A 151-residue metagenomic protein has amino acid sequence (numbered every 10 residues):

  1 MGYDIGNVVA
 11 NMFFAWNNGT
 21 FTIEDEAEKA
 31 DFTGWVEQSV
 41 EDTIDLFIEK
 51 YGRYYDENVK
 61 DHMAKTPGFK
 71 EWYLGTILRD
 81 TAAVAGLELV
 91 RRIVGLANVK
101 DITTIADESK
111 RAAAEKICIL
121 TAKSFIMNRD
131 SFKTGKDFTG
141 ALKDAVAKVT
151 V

Functional and structural regions predicted by a protein language model:
G2-N58, A85-D101: Active-site activation/catalytic loop segments of kinase-like enzymes and analogous catalytic loops in related
H62-V151: Regulatory N- and C-terminal appendages and interdomain linkers associated with kinase/kinase-like NTP transferase
